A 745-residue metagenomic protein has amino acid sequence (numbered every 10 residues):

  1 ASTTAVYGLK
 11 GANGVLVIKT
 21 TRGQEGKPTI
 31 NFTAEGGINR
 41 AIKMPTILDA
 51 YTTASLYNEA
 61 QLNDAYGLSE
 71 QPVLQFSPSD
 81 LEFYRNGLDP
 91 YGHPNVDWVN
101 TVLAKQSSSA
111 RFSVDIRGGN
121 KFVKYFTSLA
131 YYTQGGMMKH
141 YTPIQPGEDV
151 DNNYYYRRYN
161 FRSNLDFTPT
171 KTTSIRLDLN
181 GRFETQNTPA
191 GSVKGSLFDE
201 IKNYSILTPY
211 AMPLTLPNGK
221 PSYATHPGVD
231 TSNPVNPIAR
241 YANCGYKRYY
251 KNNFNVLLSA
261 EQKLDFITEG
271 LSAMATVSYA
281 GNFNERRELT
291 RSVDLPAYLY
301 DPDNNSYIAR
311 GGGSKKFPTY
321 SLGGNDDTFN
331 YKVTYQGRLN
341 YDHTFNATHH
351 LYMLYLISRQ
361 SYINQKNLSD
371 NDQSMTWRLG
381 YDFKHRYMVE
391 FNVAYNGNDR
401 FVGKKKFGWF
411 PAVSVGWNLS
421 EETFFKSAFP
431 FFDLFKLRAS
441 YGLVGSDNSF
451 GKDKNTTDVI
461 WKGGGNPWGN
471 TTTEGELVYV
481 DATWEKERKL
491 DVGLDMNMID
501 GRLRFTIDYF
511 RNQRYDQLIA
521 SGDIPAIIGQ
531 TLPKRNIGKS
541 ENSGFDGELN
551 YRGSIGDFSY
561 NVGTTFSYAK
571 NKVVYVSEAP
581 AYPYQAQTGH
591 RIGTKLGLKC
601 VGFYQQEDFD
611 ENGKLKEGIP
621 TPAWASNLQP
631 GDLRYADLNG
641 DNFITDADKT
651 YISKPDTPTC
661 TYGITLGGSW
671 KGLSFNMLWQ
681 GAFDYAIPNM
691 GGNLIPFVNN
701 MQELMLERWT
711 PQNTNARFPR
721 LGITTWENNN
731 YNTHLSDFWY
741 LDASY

Functional and structural regions predicted by a protein language model:
A1-N31, K124: A beta-strand signature from Gram-negative outer-membrane beta-barrel systems, especially the internal plug domain
S2-V6, G23-G26, I38-A41, Q134 (+5 more regions): Short beta-strands and strand-coil junctions in structured, solvent-facing domains, enriched
A12, N100-Q186: Transmembrane beta-barrel wall of Gram-negative outer-membrane proteins
Q24-I38, F76-E82, H93-D97, F122-L129 (+1 more regions): Transmembrane beta-strand segments of Gram-negative outer membrane beta-barrel proteins
K27-T52, R85-D115, G135-M137, G147-D149 (+1 more regions): Short strand-turn segments of transmembrane beta-barrel domains in outer membranes, especially the first one or two
N31-L88, G191-F198, R535, S554-D656: Conserved small-residue
S69-P72, V235, A239, N627-P630 (+1 more regions): Extracytoplasmic gating/loop element in the C-terminal half of outer-membrane beta-barrel translocons and assembly
A110, N164-T173, L179-F183, S192 (+6 more regions): Extracellular/periplasmic, surface-exposed regions of secreted and cell-surface proteins
